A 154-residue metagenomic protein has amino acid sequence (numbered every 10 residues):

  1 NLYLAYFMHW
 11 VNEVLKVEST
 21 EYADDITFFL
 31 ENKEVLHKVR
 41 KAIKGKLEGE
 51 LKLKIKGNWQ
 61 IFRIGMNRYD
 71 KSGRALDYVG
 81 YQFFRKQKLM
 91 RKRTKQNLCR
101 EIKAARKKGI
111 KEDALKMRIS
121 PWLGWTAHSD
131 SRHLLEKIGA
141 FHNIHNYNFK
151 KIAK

Functional and structural regions predicted by a protein language model:
N1-K154: Non-catalytic terminal/accessory segments
